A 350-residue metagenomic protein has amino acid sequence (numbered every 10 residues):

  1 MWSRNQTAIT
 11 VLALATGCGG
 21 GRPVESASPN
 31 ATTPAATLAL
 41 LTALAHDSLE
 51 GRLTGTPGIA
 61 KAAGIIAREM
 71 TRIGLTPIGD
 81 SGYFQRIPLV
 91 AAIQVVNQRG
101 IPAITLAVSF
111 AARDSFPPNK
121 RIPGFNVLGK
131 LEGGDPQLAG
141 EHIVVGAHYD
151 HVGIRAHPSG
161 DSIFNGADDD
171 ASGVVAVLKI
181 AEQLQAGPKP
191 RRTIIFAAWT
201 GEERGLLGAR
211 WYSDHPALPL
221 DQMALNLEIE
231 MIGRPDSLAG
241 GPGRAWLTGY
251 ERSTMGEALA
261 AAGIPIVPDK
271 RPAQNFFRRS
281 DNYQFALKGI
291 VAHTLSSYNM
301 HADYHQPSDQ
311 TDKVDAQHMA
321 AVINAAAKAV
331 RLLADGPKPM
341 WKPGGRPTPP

Functional and structural regions predicted by a protein language model:
Q6-G17: Bacterial N-terminal signal peptides
C18-I78, A139-H142: N-terminal hydrophobic or amphipathic helices/low-complexity stretches enriched in small/hydrophobic/Pro/Gly
V24-A31, D47-P57, R113-P118, P158-D170 (+6 more regions): Second-shell loop/turn segments in exported
T42-E50, A67-I78, P88, A92 (+6 more regions): Sec-exported extracytoplasmic/periplasmic mature domains
P57-R68, I78-N97, A198-T200, R346-P349: Acidic helix-start/capping segments at beta-turn-to-alpha-helix junctions
Q85-N165, K179-E182, A186, R191: Soluble metallo-hydrolase cores and metallopeptidase-like ectodomains found primarily in the secretory/periplasmic
E182, A302-P350: His/Asp/Glu-rich mid-to-C-terminal helical/loop segments that flank catalytic regions of hydrolases
K189, W199-T294, Y298-D303, K338: Metal-dependent peptidase/peptidase-like ectodomains
